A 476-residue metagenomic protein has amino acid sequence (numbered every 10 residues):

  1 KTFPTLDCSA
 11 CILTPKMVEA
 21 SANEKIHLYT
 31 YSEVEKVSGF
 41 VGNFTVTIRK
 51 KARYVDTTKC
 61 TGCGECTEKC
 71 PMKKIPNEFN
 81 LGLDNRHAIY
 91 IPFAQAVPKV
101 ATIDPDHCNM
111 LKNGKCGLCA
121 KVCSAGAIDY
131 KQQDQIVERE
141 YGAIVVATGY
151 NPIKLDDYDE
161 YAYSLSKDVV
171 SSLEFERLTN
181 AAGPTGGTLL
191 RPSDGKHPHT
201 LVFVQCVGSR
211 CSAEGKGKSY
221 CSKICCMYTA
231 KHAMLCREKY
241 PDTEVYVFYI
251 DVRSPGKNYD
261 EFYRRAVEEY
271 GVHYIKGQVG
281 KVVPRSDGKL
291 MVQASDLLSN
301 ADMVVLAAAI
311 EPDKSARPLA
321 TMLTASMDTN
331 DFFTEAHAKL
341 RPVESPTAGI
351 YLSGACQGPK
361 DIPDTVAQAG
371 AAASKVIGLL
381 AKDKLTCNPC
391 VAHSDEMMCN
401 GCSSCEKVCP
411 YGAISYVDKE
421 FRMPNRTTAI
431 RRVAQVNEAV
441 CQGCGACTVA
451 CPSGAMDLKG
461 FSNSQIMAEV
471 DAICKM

Functional and structural regions predicted by a protein language model:
K1-M476: Residues forming the flavin
